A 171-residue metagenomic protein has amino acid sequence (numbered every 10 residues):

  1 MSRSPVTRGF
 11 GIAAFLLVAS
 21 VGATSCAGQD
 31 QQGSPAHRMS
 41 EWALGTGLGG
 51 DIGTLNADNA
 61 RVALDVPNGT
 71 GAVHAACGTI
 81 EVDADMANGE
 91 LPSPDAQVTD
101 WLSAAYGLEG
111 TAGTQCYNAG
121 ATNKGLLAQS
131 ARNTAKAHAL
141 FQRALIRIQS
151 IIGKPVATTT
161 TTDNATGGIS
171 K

Functional and structural regions predicted by a protein language model:
S2-A13: Bacterial N-terminal signal peptides that target proteins for export
P5-T7, V18, E41, D163-N164: Compositionally biased, low-complexity repeat tracts
I12-S20: Gram-negative bacterial Sec-dependent N-terminal signal peptides
V21-S25: C-terminal motif of bacterial Sec signal peptides marking the signal peptidase cleavage site
A27-D30: Bacterial signal peptide processing site
G33-T114, A121-S170: Alpha-helical segments in soluble extracytoplasmic regions
